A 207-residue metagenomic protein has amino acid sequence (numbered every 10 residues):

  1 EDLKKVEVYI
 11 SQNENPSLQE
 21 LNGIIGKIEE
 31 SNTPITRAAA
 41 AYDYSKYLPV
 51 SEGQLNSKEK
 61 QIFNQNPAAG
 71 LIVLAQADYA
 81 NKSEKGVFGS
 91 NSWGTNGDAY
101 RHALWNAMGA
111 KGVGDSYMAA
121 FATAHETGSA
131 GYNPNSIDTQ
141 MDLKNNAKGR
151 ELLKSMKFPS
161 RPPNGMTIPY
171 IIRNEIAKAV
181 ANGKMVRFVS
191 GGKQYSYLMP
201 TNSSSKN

Functional and structural regions predicted by a protein language model:
E1-M118, T201-N207: Glycine-rich short-loop/terminal segments
A107, A119-T123, N145-A147: Structural recognition of the beta-strand scaffold that forms the well-ordered cores of secreted hydrolase catalytic
D115-G131: Small-polar-interrupted transmembrane alpha-helices in polytopic inner-membrane proteins
E126-L143: Interfacial helix-loop-helix junctions of multi-pass membrane proteins
L143-N207: Active-site or metal-binding loop neighborhoods of secreted/extracellular toxin and effector enzymes
